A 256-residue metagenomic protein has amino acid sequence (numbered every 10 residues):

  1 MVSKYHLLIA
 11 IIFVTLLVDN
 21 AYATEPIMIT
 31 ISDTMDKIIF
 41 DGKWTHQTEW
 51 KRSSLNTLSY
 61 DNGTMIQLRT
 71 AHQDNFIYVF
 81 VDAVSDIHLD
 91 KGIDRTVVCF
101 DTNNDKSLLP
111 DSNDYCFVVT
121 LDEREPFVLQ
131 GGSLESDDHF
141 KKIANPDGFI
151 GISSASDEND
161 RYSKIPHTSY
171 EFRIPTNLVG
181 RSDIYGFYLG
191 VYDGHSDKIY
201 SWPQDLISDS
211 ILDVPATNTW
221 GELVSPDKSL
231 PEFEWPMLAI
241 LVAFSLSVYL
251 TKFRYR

Functional and structural regions predicted by a protein language model:
M1-L7, F233, T251-R256: Positively charged n-region of N-terminal signal peptides that target proteins for export
K4-I29, G42: Cross-kingdom Sec-pathway N-terminal secretion signals
T24-W44, T48, V97-Q130, I165-H167 (+1 more regions): Acidic/polar low-complexity flexible segments
G42, F76-S85, T168-P175: Short, well-ordered beta-strand segments enriched in hydrophobic/aromatic residues
D90-T96: Short coil-to-beta strand junction motifs in C2/discoidin
V118-K164: Glycine-aromatic-enriched beta-strand/loop faces of beta-sandwich-type recognition domains, especially lectin-like
P226-L238: Juxtamembrane/start-of-transmembrane alpha-helix segments at the extracytoplasmic/lumenal side of membrane anchors
W235-F253: A cross-kingdom C-terminal cell-surface attachment/processing module
